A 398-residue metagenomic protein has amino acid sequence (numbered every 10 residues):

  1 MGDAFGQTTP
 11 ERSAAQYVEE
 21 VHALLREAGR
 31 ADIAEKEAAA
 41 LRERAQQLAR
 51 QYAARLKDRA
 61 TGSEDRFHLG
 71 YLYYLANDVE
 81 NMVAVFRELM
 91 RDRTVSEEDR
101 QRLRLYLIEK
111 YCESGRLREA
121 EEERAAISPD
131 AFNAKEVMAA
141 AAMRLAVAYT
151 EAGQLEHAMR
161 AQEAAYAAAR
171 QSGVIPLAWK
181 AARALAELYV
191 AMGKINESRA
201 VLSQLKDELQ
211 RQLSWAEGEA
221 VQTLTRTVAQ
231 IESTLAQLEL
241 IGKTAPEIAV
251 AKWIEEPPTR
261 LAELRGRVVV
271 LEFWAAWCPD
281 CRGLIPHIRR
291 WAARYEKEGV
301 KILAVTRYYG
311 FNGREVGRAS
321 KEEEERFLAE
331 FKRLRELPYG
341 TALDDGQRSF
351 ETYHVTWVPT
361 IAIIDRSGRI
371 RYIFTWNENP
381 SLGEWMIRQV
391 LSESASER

Functional and structural regions predicted by a protein language model:
M1-E64: N-terminal leader/linker segments that initiate helical-solenoid repeat arrays
A34-R50, Y74-R87, C112-A125, Q154-E163: Helix-turn-helix repeat elements of alpha-solenoid scaffolds
K57, V95, N133-A134, G173: Structural signature of alpha-solenoid helical repeat scaffolds
A191, A200-A251, A262-R265, R398: N-proximal helix/coil linker or "cap" segments that precede and/or mark the start of modular domains
T259-L284, I288, I302: Short active-site neighborhood of thiol/selenol oxidoreductases, capturing the structured segment around
G283-R335, D345-E351, W385: Structural microenvironment flanking redox-active thiols in thiol-disulfide oxidoreductases
R333-P338, L343-Q389: Thiol/disulfide oxidoreductase modules built on the thioredoxin-like
